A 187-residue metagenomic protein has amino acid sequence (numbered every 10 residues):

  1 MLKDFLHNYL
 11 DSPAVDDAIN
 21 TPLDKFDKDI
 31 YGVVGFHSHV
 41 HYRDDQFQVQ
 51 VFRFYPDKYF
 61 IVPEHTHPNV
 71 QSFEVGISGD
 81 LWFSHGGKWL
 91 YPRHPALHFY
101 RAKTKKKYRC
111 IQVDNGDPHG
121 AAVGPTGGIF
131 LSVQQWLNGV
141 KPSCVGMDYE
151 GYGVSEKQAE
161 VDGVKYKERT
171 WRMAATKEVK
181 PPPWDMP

Functional and structural regions predicted by a protein language model:
M1-Q48, L97, D148-P187: A short, N-terminal "cap"/entry segment at the start of jelly-roll beta-barrel domains of the cupin/DSBH fold
H39, V51, P63, F73 (+1 more regions): Short, surface-exposed charged micro-motifs
Q50, S84, L131-V133: Beta-strand residues in well-ordered beta-sheet regions across diverse protein folds
Q50-P68: Conserved short histidine dyad/triad with adjacent acidic residue
K58, H67-G87: Glycine- and acidic-residue-biased ligand/ion/polar-headgroup-sensing regions
P63-E64, H85-G87, K141-G146: A short secondary-structure junction signal
S72-E74, C110-N115, H119-G120, G124-M147: A short hydrophobic beta-strand segment most commonly corresponding to one strand of the jelly-roll/cupin
H85-H119: Short acidic-glycine-tyrosine-enriched beta hairpin
